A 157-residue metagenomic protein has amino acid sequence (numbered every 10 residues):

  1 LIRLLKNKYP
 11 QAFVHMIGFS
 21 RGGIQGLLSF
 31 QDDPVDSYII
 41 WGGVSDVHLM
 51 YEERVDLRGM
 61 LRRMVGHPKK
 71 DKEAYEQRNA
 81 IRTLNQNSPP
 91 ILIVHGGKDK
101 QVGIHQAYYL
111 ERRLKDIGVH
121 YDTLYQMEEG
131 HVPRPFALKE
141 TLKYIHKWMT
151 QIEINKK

Functional and structural regions predicted by a protein language model:
R3-E53: Primarily recognizes the serine-hydrolase "nucleophile elbow" in alpha/beta-hydrolase and SGNH/GDSL folds
V14, I91, Y121-D122: Hydrophobic anchor at the start of a short beta-strand that flanks the dinucleotide cofactor-binding loop
S20, G97, M127: Residue-level signal for short, function-critical loop segments
S37-I39, L92-V94, L124: Hydrophobic/aromatic beta-strand patches that form the interior of the parallel beta-sheet core in alpha/beta enzyme
H48-T83: Mobile cap/lid helix-loop segments that gate and shape the active-site cleft of serine hydrolases
N87, I93-H95, D99: Short beta-strand/loop motif that positions the catalytic acidic residue of the alpha/beta-hydrolase fold
K100-Q106: Conserved alpha/beta-hydrolase "acid-adjacent" motif
Y108-K157: C-terminal catalytic histidine-bearing segment of alpha/beta-hydrolase fold enzymes
